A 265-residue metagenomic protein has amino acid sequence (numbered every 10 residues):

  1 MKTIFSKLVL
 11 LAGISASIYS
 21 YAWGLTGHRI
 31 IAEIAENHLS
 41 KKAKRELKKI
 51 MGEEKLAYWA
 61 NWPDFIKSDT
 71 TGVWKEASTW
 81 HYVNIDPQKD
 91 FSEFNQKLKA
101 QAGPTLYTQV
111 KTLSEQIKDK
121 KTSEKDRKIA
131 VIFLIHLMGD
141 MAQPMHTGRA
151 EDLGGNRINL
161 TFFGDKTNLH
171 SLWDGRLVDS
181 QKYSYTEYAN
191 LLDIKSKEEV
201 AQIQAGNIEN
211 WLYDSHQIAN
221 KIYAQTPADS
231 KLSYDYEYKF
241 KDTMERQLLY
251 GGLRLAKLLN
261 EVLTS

Functional and structural regions predicted by a protein language model:
M1-V9: Bacterial N-terminal signal peptides that target proteins for export
L11-I14: Sec-dependent N-terminal signal peptides of Gram-positive bacterial secreted proteins and lipoproteins
S17-Y19: N-terminal signal peptide c-region/cleavage motif recognized by signal peptidases
Y21-L137, P144-S265: N-terminal, motif-rich segments that launch catalysis or mediate targeting to/interaction with membranes, typified by
